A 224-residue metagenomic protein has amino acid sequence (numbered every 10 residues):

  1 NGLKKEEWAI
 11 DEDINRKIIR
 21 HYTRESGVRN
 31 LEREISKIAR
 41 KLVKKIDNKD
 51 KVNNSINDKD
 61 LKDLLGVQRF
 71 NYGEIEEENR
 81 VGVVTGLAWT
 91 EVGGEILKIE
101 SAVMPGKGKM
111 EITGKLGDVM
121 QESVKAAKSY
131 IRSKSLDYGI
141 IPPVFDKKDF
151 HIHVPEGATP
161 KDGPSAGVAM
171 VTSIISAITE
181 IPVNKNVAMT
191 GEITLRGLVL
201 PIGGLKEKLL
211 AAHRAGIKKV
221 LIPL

Functional and structural regions predicted by a protein language model:
N1-S36, K41, K45-N54, K134-P143 (+2 more regions): Conserved C-terminal "switch" segment of AAA+ ATPases
E12-R16, K59, D118: Generic alpha-helical secondary structure signal
A39, V43-E91, E95: Extended amphipathic alpha-helical scaffolds
N53, E74-T85, V92-L224: Peripheral, non-AAA+ core regions of ATP-driven protein-machinery
